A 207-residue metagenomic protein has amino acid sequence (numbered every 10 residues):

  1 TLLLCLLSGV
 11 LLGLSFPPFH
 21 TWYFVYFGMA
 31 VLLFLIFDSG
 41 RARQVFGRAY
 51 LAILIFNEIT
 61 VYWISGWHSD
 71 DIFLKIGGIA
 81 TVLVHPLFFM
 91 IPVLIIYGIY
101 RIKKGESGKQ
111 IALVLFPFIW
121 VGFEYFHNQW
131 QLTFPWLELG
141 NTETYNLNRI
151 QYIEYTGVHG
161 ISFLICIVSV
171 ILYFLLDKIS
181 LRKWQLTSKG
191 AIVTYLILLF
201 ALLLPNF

Functional and structural regions predicted by a protein language model:
T1-F207: Membrane-embedded alpha-helical bundles of multi-pass enzymes that act on lipidic or dolichyl-linked glycan substrates
